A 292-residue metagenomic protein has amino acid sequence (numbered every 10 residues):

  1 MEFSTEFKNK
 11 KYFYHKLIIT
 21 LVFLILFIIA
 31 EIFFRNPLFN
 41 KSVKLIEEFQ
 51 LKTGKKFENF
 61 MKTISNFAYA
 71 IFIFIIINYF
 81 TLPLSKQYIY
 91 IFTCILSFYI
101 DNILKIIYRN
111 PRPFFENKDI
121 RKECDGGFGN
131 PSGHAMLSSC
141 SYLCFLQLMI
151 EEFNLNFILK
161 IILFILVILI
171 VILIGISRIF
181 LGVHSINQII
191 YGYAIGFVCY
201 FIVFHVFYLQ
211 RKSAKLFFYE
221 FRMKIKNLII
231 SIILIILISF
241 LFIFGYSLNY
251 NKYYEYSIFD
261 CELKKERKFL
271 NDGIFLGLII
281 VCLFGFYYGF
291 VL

Functional and structural regions predicted by a protein language model:
E2-I179, K224-L292: Hydrophobic alpha-helical bundle signature of multipass membrane enzymes
I77-Y79, A194-V198: Hydrophobic transmembrane alpha-helices of multi-pass, membrane-embedded glycosylation machinery
I107-F115, N187, F207-F218: A cytosolic-side transmembrane-helix exit/cap motif
G133, E151-L155, F204-F217: Membrane-interface junctions at the ends of membrane-embedded or membrane-associated helices
L143-Q147, G196-Y208, F286: Hydrophobic transmembrane alpha-helices
L166, G192-I195: Hydrophobic core positions of alpha-helical segments in small-molecule transporters and transporter systems
I174-L181, S185, I195: Membrane-embedded alpha-helical bundle segments of multi-pass proteins
H184-G192, L276: Loop-to-transmembrane alpha-helix initiation sites
